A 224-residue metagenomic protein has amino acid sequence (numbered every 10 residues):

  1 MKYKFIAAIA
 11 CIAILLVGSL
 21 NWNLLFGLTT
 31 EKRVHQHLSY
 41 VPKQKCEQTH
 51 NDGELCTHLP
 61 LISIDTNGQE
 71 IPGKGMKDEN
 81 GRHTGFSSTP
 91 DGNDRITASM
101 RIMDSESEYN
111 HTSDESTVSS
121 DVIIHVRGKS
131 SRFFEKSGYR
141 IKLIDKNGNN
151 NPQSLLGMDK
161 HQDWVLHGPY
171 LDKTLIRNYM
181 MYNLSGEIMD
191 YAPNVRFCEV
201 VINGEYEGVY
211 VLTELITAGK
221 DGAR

Functional and structural regions predicted by a protein language model:
K2-R224: Phosphate-handling architecture centered on phosphoinositide signaling
